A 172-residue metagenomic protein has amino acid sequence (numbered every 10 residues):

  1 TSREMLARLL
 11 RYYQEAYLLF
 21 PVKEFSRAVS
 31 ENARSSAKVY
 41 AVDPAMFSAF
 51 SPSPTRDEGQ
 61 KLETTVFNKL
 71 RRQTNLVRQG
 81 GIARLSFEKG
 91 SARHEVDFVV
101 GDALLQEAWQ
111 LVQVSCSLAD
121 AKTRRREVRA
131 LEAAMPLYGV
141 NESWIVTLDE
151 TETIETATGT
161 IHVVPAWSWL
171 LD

Functional and structural regions predicted by a protein language model:
T1-A108: Accessory nucleic acid-recognition modules appended to NTPase machines
S51, T123, I154-T156: Short glycine-/acidic-enriched loop or helix-start segments at secondary-structure transitions that form or flank
L70-T74, A134-G139: Metal-dependent nuclease catalytic cores in nucleic-acid-processing enzymes, especially RNase H-like/related
A108-V112, E142: Structural motif
V114-T123: Short beta-strand-loop-alpha-helix junction that forms the active-site gateway of nucleic-acid-processing nucleases
R125-E132: Short amphipathic alpha-helical segment that frequently serves as the phosphate-/nucleotide-binding helix
N141-T147: Short, hydrophobic beta-strand segments that form beta-sheet elements in well-ordered domains
L148-D172: Domain-level recognition of nuclease-like catalytic cores that cleave nucleotide substrates
